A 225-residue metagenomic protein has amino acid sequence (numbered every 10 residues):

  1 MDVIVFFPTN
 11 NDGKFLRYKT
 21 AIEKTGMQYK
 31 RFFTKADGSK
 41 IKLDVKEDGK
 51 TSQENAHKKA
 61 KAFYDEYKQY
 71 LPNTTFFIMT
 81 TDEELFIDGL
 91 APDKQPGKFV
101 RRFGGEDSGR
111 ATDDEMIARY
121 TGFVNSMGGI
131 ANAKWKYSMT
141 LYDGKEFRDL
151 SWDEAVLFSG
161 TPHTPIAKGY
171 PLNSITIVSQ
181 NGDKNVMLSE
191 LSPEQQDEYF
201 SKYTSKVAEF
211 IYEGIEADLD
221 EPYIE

Functional and structural regions predicted by a protein language model:
D2-F7, D12-Q28, F32-E225: Anionic-ligand binding patches
